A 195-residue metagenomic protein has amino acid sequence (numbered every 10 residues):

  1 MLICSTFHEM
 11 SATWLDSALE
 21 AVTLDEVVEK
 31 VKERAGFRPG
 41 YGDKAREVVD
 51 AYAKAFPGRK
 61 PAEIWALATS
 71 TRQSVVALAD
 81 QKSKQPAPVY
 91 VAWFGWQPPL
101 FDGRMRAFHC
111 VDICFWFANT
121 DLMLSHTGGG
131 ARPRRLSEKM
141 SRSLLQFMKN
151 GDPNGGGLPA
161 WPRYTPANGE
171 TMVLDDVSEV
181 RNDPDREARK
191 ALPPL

Functional and structural regions predicted by a protein language model:
M1-A131, S143, N150: Substrate-gating cap/lid region and adjacent catalytic-acid/histidine neighborhood within extracellular/lumenal
A79, N154-R181: Mature extracytoplasmic/periplasmic domains
W96, L144, L158-W161, L192: Tryptophan-centered motif/residue detector
L100-R104, G169-T171, N182-P184: Short, solvent-exposed polar/charged micro-motifs at secondary-structure junctions
F108, E138, Y164-P166: A structural signal for short secondary-structure junctions
P133-G156: Non-catalytic, well-ordered alpha-helical segments in soluble enzyme domains
V177-L195: Tryptophan-rich aromatic "cage" segments
